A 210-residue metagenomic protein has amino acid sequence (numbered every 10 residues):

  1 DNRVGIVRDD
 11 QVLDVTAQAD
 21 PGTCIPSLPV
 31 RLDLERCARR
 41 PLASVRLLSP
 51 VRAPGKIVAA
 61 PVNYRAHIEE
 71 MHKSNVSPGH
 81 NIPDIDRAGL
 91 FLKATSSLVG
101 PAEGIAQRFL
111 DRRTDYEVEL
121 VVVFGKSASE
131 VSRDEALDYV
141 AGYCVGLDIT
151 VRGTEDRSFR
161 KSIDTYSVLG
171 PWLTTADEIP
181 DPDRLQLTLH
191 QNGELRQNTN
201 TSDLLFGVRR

Functional and structural regions predicted by a protein language model:
D1-A88, P180, T188: N-terminal non-catalytic cap/leader segment that marks the start of a structured domain
V4, E119-V123, C144, T188: Residues embedded in well-ordered beta-strands
D10-Q11, T95-S96, G125-S129, I149-T150 (+1 more regions): Short loop segments at secondary-structure junctions
C37-P41, R46-P50, N63, H67 (+1 more regions): Catalytic-pocket segment enriched in acidic/His residues
L47-S49, P78-N81, I105-T114, A128-E135 (+2 more regions): A generic local secondary-structure boundary/capping motif
P78, P83-D86, L90-K93, D134-D164 (+1 more regions): Flexible glycine-rich active-site/ligand-binding loops centered on an Asp-His dyad
G79-A128: Hydrophobic alpha-helical segments and helix pairs
